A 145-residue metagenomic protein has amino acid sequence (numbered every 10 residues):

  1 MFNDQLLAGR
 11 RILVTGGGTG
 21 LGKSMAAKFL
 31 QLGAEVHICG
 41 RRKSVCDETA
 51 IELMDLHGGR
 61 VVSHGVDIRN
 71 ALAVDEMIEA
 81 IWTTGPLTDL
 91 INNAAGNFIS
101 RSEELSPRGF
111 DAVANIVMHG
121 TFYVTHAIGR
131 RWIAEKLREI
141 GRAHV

Functional and structural regions predicted by a protein language model:
R10, G58, P86-T88, W132-H144: Active-site loop of short-chain dehydrogenase/reductase
R11, G16-G20: Conserved glycine-rich cofactor-binding loop
A34-E48: Conserved glycine-rich Rossmann-like NAD(P)H-binding loop of the short-chain dehydrogenase/reductase
G65-M77, P107: The beta1-alpha1 cofactor-binding region of Rossmann-like NAD(H)/NADP(H)-dependent oxidoreductases
N93-I99: Conserved NAD(P)H cofactor-binding loop of Rossmann-fold oxidoreductase domains
R101-S102, S106-A114: Substrate-binding pocket helix/loop in short-chain dehydrogenase/reductase
T125-H126: A short, exposed helix-loop element centered on a Lys and neighboring polar residues
